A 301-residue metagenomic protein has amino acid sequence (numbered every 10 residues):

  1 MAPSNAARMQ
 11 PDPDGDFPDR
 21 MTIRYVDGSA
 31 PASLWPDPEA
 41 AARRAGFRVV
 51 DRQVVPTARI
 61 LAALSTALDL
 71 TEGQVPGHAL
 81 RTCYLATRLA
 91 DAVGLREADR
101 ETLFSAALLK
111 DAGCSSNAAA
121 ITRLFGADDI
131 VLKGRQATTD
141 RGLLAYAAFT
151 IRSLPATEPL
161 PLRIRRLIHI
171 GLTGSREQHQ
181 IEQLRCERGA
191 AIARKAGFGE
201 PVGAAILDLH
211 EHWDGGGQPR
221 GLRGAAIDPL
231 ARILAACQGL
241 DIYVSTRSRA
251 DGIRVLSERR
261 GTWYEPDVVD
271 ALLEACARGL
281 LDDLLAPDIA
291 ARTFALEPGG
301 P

Functional and structural regions predicted by a protein language model:
A2-R8: Extreme N-terminal basic, low-complexity initiation segments that serve as generic localization/processing leaders
D12, D16-D19, D37: Intrinsic-disorder-associated, low-complexity terminal segments enriched in Asp/Asn/His/Tyr and depleted of Lys/Arg
L34-W35, G46-P301: Histidine- and acidic-residue-rich, metal-dependent catalytic cores
